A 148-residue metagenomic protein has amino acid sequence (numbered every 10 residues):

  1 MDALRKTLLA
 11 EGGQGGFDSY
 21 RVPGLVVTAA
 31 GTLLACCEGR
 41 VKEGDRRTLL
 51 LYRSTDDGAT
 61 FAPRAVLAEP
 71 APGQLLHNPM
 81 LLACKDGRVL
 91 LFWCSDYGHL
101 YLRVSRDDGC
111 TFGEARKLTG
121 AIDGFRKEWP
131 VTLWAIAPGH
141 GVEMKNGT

Functional and structural regions predicted by a protein language model:
M1-T148: Asp-box/BNR beta-propeller blade signature and adjacent active/binding-site loops in extracellular glycan-interacting
